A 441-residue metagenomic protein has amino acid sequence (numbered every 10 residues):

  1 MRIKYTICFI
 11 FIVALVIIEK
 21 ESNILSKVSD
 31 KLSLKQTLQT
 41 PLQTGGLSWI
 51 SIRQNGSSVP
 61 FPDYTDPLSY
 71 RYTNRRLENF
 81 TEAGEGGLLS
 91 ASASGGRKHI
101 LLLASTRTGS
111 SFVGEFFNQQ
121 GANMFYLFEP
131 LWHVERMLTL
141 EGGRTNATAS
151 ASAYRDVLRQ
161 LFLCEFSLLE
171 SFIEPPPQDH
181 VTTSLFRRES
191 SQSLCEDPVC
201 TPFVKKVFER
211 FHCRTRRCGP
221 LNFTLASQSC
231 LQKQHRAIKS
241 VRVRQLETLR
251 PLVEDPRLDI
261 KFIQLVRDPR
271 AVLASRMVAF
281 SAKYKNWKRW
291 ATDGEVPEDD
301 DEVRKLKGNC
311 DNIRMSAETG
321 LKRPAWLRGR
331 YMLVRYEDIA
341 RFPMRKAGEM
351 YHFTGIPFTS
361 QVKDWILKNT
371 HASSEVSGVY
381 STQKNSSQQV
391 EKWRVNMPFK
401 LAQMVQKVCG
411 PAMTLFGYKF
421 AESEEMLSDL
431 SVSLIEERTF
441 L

Functional and structural regions predicted by a protein language model:
R2-G219: PAPS-dependent sulfotransferase catalytic core
R97-H99, L103-V134, L140, T183 (+11 more regions): Marks the mature luminal ectodomains of secretory-pathway proteins
L101-A104, V334-I339, W393-R394: Short, well-ordered beta-strand elements within core beta-sheets of diverse protein domains
R107, D259, A340-R341, N396-F399: Short, solvent-exposed loop/helix junctions and linker helices that flank or host conserved functional motifs
N123-M124, E254-L258, L327-R330, G355-F358 (+4 more regions): Cytochrome P450
V181-T382: PAPS-dependent sulfotransferase catalytic domain
P357, Q383-K392, N396, F420: Conserved GTP-binding G-domain of TRAFAC-class P-loop NTPases and closely related GTPase folds
N396-L441: C-terminal accessory extensions appended to soluble enzyme cores
